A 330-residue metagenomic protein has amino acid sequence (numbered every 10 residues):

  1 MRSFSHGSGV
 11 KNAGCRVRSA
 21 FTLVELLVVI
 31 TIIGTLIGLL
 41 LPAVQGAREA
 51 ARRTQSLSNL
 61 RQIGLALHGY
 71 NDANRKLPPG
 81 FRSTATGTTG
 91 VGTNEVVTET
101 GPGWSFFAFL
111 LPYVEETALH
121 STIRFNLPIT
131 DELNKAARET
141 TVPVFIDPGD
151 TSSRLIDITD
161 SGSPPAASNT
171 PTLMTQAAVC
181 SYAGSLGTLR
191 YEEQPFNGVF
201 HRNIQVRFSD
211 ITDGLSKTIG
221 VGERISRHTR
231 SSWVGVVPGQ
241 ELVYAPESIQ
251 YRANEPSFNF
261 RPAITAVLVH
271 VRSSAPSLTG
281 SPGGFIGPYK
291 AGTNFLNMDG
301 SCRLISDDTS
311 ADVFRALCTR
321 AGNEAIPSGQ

Functional and structural regions predicted by a protein language model:
M1-L23, T84-G90: N-terminal leader/signal peptides at the extreme start of proteins
F4, G14-R16, A43, S248 (+1 more regions): Intrinsically disordered, low-complexity regions enriched for glutamine and histidine
S8, E25, P262-I264: Prokaryotic Sec-type signal peptides and long signal-anchor helices with extended Leu/Ile/Val-rich h-regions
V10, V24, V28, I37 (+3 more regions): Generic hydrophobic-segment detector
K11, R18, V29-I30, Y244 (+1 more regions): N-terminal non-cleavable signal-anchor helices
V17-R52, Q62: N-terminal single-pass transmembrane signal-anchor helix
A50-Q330: Surface-exposed loop/linker segments characteristic of extracytoplasmic
